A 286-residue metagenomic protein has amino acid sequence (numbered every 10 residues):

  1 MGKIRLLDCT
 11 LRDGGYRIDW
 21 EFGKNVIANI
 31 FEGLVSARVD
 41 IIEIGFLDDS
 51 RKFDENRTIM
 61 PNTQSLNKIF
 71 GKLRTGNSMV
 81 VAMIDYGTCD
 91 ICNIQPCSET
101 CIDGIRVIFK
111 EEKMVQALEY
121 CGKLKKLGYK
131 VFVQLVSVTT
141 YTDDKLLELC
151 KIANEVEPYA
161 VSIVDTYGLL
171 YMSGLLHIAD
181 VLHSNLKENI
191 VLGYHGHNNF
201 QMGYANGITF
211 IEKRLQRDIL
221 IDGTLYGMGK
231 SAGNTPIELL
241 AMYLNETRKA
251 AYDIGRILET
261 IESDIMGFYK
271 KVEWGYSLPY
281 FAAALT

Functional and structural regions predicted by a protein language model:
M1-T286: Catalytic cores and adjacent flexible loops of soluble metabolic enzymes that perform enolate/carbanion chemistry on
